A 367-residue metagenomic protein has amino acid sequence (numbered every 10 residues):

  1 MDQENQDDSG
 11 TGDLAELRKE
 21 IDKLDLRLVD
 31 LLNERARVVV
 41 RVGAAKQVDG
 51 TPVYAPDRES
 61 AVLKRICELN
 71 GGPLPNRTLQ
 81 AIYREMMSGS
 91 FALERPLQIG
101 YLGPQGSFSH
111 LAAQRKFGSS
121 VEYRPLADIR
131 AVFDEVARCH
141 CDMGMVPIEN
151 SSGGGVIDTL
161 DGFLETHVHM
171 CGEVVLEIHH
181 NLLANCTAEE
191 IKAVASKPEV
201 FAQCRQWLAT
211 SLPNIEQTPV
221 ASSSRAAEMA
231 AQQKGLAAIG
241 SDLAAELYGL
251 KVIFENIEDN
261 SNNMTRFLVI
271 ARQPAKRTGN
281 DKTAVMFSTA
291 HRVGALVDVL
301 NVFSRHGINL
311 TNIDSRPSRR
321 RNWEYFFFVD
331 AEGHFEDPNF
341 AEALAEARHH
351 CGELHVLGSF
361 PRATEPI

Functional and structural regions predicted by a protein language model:
M1-I367: Domain-level signature for soluble enzymes in the chorismate/prephenate branch of the shikimate pathway
